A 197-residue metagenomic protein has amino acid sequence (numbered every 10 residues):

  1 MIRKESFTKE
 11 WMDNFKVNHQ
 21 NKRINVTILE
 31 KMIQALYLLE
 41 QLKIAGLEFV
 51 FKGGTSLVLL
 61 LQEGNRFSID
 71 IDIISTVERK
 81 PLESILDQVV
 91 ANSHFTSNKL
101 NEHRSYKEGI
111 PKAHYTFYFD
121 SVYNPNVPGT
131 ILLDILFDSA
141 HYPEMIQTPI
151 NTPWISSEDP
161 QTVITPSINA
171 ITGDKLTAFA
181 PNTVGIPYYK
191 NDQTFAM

Functional and structural regions predicted by a protein language model:
R3-F7, F15-N21, T27, M32-L36 (+1 more regions): Catalytic cores of NTP-dependent nucleotidyl/adenyl transfer enzymes across multiple folds
W11: Conserved polymerase palm-domain catalytic core
K22-I24, D72-R79: Short histidine-centered catalytic/ligand-binding loop motif
L39-I71, T76: Active-site nucleotide-donor binding segment shared across nucleotidyl transfer reactions
T55, V77-R79, S139-H141: Short, flexible active-site-adjacent loop segments at beta-strand->alpha-helix junctions, enriched in small/polar
L61-G64, E83-D87, E144-T148: Short, conserved acidic/polar surface loops in the N-terminal third of protein domains
G64-F67, I73, P81, Q88 (+2 more regions): Short, charge-rich binding segments
S75-G109: Metal-dependent nucleotidyltransferase catalytic core
